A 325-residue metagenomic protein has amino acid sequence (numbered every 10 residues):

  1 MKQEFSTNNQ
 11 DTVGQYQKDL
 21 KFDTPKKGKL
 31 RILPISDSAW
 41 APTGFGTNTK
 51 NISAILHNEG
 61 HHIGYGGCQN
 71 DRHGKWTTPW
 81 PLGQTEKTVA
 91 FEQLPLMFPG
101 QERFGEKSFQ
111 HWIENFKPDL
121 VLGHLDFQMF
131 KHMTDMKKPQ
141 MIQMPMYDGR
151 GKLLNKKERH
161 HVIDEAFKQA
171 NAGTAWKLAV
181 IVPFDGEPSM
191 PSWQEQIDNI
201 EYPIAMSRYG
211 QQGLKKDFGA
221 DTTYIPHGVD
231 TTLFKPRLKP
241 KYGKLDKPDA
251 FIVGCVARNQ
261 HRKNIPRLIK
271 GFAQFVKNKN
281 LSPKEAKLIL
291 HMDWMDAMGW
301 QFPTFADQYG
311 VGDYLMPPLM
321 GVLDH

Functional and structural regions predicted by a protein language model:
D19-L30, T232-I252, V276-P283: Nucleotide-sugar donor-binding and catalytic loop/hinge architecture of NDP-sugar-dependent glycosyltransferases
S38-P42, A54-W112, W294-A297: N-terminal strand-loop element at the rim of the active site of nucleotide-sugar-dependent glycosyltransferases
G46-K50, Q260-K277, W300: A conserved mid-protein helix/loop that constitutes part of the nucleotide-sugar donor-binding site
G123-M129: Short His-centered aromatic/hydrophobic patch
A170-A175, V180, P191-P203: A conserved, positively charged/aromatic
A170-N171, W294, G299-H325: Nucleotide-activated donor-binding/catalytic signature segment of Leloir-type glycosyltransferases, i.e., the conserved
Y209, G228: Carbohydrate-associated surface elements
L245-K263, I269-F272, L288-I289: Conserved donor-binding/catalytic core segment of Leloir-type glycosyltransferases
